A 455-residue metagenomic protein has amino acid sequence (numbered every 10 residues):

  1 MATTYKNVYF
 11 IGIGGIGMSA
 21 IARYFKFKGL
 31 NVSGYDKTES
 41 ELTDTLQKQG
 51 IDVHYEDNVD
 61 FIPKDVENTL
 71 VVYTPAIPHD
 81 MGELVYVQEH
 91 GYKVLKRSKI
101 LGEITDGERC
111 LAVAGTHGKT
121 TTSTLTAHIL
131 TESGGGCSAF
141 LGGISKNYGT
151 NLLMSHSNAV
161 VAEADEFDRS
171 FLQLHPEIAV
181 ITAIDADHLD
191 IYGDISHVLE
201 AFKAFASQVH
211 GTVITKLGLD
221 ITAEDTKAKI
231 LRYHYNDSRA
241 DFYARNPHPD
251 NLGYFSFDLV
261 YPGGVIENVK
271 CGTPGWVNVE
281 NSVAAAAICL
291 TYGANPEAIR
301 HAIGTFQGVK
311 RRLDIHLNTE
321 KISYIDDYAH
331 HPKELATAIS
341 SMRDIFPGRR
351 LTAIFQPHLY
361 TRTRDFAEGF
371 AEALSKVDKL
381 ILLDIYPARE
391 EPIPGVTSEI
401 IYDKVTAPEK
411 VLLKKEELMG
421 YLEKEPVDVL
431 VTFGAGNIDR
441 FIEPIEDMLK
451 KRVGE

Functional and structural regions predicted by a protein language model:
A2-N7, G17, Y24-K28, I178 (+2 more regions): Nucleotide phosphate-binding/pyrophosphate-handling subdomain across enzymes that bind or process nucleotide phosphates
A2-T4, Y24-L30, Q47, D60-D65 (+3 more regions): Phosphate-binding loop of NTP-binding sites
V8-I13, F433: Conserved N-terminal Rossmann-fold NAD(P)-binding element of oxidoreductases
N31-T45: NAD(P)-binding Rossmann-fold cofactor-contacting core
S33-G34, S138, I381: Conserved beta-strand positions in the Rossmann-like core of class I SAM-dependent methyltransferases
Y35-D36, H54-V59, L95-K99, F140-G142 (+5 more regions): Beta-strand->loop->alpha-helix junctions that form or flank phosphate-binding loops in nucleotide-handling enzymes
N58-N68, L418-E425: Short amphipathic alpha-helix with an adjacent loop that forms part of the alpha/beta core around
K227, L231, G253, A371-D428: C-terminal helical cap/extension that packs against the catalytic core of soluble nucleotide-cofactor enzymes
